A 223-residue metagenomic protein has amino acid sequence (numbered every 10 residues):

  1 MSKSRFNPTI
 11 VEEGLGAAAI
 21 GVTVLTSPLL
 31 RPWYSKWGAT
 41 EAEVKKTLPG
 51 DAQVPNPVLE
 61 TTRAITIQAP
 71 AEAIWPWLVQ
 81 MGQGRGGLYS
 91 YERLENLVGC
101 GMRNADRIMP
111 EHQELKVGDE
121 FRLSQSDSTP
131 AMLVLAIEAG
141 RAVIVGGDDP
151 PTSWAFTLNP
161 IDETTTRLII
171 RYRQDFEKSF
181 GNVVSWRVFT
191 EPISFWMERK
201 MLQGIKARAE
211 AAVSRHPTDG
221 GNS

Functional and structural regions predicted by a protein language model:
M1, S214-S223: Low-complexity, polar/amphipathic intrinsically disordered segments that mediate membrane, lipid-surface
K3-R31: Hydrophobic alpha-helical topogenic segments used for membrane insertion/localization
P8, V54, T66-Q68, E72 (+5 more regions): Glycine-rich portal/gate segments that line the openings of hydrophobic small-molecule binding cavities
L30-W33, W37, S126, A155-P160 (+1 more regions): A solvent-exposed interaction/effector surface
P32-E60: N-terminal signal-anchor transmembrane helix
V188-I193: Active-site rim elements
